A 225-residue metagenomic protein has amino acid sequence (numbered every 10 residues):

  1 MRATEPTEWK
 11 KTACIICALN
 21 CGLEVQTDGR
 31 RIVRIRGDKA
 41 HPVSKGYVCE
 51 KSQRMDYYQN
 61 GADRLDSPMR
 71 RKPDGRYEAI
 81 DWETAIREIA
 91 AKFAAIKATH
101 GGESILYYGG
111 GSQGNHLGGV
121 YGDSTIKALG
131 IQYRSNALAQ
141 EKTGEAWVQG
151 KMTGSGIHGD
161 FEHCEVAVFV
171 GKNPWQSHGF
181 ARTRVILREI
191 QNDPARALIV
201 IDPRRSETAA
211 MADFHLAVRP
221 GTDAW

Functional and structural regions predicted by a protein language model:
M1-W225: N-terminal export/assembly segments and adjacent metallocofactor-ligating motifs of anaerobic energy-metabolism
